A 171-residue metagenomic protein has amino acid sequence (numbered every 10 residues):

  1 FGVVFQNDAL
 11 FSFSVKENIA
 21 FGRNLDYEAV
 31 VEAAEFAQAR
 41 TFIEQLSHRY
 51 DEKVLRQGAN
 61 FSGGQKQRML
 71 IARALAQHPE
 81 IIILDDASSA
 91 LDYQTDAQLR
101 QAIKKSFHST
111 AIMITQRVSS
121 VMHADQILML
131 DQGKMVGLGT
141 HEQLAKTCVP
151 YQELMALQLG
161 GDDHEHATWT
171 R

Functional and structural regions predicted by a protein language model:
V3-V4, D8-L25, F61, V121: Conserved catalytic motifs of ABC-family nucleotide-binding domains
K16-R56, R100-Q101, H108: ABC ATPase nucleotide-binding domain helical subdomain, centered on the C-loop/LSGGQ "ABC signature"
R40-M69, L84-A87, L91-Q94, G161-R171: ABC-fold ATPase nucleotide-binding domain signature/coupling loops
Q45, M122-R171: C-terminal portion of ABC ATPase nucleotide-binding domains
I71, I114: Hydrophobic anchor residue at the start of the ABC signature
A76-E80: A short, proline-enriched helix->beta-strand linker immediately N-terminal to the Walker B motif in ABC-type P-loop
D92-A102: Conserved D-loop/post-Walker B switch-helix segment of ABC ATPase nucleotide-binding domains
K104-M113, V121: Conserved catalytic loops of ABC-family nucleotide-binding domains
